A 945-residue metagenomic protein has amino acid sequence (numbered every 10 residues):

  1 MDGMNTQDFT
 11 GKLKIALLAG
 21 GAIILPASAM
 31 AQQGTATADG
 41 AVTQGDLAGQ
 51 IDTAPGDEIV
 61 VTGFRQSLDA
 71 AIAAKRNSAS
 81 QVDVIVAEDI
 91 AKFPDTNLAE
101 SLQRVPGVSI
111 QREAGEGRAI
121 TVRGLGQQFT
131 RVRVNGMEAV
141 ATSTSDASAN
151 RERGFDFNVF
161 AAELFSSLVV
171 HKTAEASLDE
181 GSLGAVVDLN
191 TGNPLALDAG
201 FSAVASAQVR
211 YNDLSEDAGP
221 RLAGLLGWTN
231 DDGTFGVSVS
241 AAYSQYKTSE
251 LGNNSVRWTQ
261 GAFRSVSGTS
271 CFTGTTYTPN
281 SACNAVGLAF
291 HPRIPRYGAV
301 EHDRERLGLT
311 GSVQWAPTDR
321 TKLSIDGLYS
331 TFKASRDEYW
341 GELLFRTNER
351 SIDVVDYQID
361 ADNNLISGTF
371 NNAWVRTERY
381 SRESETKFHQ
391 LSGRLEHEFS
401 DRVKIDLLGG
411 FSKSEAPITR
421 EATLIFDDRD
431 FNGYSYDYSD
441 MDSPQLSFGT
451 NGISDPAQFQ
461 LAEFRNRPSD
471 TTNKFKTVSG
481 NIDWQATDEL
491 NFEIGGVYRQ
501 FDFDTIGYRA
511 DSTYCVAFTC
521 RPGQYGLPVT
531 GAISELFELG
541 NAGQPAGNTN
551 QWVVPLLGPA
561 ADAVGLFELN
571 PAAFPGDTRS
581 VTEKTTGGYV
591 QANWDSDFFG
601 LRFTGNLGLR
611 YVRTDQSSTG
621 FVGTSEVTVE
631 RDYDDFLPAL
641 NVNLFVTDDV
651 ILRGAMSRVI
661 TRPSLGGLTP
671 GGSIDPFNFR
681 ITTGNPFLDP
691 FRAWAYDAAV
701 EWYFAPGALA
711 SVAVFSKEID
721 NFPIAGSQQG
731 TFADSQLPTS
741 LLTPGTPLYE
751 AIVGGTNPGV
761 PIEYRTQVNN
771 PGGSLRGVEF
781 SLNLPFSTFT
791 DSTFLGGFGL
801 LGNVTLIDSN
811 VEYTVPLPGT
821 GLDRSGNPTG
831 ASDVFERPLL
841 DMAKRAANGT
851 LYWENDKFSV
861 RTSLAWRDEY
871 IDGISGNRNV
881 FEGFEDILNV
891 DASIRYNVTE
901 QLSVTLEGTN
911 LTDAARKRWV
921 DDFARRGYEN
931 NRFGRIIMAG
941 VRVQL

Functional and structural regions predicted by a protein language model:
D2-D95, S101-V105, F157, C271: N-terminal Sec signal peptide and the immediately downstream disordered periplasmic leader that contains the TonB box
A99-T142, K172: Extracytoplasmic beta-strand/coil segments of soluble accessory domains associated with Gram-negative outer-membrane
A147-F155, E163-V170, S177-T276, A282 (+4 more regions): Outer-membrane beta-barrel translocator/receptor signature
F160, L178-D179, P194-F201, D231-F235 (+9 more regions): Short loop/turn motifs that connect adjacent beta-strands in outer-membrane beta-barrel proteins
R264-P292, V354-A373, Y434-A462, A517-D577 (+2 more regions): Flexible glycine-rich, low-complexity coil/linker segments exposed to the extracellular/periplasmic environment
A373, T377-R382, T386-F388, D577-E583 (+5 more regions): Outer-membrane beta-barrel signature, preferentially recognizing the C-terminal barrel domain of Gram-negative
E718-N721, S863-I874, R895-L945: C-terminal beta-signal and adjacent terminal beta-strands/loops of Gram-negative outer-membrane beta-barrel proteins
Q736-I874, T912: Gram-negative outer-membrane beta-barrel transporters
